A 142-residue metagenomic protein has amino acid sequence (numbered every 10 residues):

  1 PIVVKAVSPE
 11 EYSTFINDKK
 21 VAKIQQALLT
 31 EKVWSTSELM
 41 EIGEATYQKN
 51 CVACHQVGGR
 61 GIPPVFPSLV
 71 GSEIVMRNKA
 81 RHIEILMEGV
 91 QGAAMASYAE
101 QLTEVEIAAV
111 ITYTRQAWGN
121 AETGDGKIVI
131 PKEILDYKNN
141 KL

Functional and structural regions predicted by a protein language model:
V4-S8: Interdomain boundary/hinge segments at the C-termini of tandem beta-sandwich modules
P9, S13-M40, E100-L142: Flexible coil segments in periplasmic/lumen-exposed cytochrome c-class electron-transfer proteins
E10, K49, A93: Glycine-centered loop/turn positions within well-structured domains that cap or flank conserved ligand/cofactor-binding
S37-I62, V70-E88: Sequence/structural segment immediately N-terminal to covalent heme-attachment motifs in c-type and related
G61-V65, Q91, I130: N-terminal alpha-helical segment
S68-G124: Extracytoplasmic electron-transfer domains, predominantly the class I c-type cytochrome c fold
